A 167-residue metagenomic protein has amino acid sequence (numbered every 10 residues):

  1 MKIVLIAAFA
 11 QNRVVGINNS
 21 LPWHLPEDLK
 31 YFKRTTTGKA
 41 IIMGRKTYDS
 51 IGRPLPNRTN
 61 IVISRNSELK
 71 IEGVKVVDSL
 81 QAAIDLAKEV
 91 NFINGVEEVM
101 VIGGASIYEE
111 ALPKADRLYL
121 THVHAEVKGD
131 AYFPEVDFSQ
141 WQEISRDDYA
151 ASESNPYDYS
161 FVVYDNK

Functional and structural regions predicted by a protein language model:
M1-K167: Enzymes that bind and transform nitrogen-containing heteroaromatic metabolites
